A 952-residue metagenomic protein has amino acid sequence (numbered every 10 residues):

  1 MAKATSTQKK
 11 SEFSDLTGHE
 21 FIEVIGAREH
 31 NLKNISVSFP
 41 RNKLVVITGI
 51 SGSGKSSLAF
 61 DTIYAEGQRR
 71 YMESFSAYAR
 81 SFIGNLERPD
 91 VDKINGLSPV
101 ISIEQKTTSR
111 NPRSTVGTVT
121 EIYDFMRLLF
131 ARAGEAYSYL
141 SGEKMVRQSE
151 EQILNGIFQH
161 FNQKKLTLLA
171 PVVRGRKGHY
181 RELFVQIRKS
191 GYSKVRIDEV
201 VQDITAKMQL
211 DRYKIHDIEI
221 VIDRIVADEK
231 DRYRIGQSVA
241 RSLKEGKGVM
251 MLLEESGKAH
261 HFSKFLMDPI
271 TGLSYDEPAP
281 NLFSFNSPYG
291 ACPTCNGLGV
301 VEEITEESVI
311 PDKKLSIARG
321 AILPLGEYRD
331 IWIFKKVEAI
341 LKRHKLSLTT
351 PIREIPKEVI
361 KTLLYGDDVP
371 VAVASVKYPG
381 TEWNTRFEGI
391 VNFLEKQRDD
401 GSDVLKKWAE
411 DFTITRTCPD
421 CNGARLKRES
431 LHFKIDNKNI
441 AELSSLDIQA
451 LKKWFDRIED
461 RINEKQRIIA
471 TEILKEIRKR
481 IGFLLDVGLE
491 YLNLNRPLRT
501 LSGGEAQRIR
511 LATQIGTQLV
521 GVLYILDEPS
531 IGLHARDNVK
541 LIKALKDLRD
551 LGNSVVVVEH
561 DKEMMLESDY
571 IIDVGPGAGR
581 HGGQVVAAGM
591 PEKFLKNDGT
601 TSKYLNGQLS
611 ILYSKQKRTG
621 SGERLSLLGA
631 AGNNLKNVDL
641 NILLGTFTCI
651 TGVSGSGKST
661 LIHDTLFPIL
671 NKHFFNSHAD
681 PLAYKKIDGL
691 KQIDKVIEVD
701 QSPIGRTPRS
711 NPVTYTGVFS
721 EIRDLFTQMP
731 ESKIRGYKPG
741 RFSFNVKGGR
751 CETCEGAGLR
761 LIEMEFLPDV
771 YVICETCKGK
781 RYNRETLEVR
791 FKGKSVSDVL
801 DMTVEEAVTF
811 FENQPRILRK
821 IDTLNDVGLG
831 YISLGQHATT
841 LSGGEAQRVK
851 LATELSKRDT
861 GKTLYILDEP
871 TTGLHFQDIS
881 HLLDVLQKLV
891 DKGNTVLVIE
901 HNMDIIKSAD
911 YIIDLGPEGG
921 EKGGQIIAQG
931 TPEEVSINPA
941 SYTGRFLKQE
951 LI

Functional and structural regions predicted by a protein language model:
M1-I952: Conserved phosphate-binding elements of NTP-dependent enzyme cores
